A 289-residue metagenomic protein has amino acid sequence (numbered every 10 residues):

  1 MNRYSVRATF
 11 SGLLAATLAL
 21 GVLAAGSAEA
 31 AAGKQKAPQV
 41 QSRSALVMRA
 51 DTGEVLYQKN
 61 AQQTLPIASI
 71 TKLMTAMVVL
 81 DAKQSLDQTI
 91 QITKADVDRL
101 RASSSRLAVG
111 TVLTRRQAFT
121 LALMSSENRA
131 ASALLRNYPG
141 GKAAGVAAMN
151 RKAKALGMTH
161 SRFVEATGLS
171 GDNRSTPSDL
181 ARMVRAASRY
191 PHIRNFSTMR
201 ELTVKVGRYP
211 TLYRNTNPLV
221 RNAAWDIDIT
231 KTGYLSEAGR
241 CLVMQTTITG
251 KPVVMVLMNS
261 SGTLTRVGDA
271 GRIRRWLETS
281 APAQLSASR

Functional and structural regions predicted by a protein language model:
N2-L14: Bacterial N-terminal signal peptides that target proteins for export
S11-L23: Bacterial N-terminal signal peptides
L23-A30: Sec/Tat signal peptide C-region and signal peptidase I cleavage site
A30-S178, R182-P191, I248: Active-site-adjacent loops and short helices of periplasmic peptidoglycan-processing enzymes
A31-S42, R115-R116, G140-R289: Penicillin-recognizing serine hydrolase domain
